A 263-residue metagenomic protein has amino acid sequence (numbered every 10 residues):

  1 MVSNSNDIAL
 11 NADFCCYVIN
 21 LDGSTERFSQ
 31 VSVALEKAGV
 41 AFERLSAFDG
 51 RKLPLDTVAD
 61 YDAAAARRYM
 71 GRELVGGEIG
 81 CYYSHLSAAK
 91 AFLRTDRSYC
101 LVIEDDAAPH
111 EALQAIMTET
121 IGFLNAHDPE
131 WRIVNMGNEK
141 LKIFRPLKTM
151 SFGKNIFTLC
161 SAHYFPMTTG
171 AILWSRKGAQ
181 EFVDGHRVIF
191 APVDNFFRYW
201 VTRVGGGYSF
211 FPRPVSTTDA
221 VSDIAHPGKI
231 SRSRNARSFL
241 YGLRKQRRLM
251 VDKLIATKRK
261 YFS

Functional and structural regions predicted by a protein language model:
V2-I103, A107-S263: An acidic/histidine-cluster motif and surrounding catalytic segment that typifies divalent-metal-assisted enzyme active
